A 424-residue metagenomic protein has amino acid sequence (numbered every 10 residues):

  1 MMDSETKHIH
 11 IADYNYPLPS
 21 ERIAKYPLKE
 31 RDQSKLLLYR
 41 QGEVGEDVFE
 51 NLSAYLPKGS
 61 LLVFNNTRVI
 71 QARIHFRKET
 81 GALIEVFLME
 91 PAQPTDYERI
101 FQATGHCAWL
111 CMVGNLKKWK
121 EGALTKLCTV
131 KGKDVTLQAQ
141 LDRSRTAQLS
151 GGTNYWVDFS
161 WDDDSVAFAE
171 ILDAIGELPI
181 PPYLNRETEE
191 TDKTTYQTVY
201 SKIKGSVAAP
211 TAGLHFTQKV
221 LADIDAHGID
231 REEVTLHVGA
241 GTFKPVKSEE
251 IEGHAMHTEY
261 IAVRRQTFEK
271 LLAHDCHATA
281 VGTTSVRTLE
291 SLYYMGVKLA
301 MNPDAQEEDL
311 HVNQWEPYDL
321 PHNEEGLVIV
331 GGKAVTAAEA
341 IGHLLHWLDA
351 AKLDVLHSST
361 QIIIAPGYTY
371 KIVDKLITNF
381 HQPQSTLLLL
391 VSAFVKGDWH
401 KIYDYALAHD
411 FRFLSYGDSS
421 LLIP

Functional and structural regions predicted by a protein language model:
M2-P424: Surface-exposed, charge/polar-rich loops and edge strands
